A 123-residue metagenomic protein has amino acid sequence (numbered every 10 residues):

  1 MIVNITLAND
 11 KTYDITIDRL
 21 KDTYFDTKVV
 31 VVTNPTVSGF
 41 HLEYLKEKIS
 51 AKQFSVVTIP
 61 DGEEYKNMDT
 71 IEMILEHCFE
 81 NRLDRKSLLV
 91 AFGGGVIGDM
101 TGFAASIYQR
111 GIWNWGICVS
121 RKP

Functional and structural regions predicted by a protein language model:
M1-L88: ATP/NTP phosphate-donor binding region
K66-P123: Glycine/threonine-rich beta-strand-loop-alpha-helix active-site module that forms ligand/phosphate-binding
